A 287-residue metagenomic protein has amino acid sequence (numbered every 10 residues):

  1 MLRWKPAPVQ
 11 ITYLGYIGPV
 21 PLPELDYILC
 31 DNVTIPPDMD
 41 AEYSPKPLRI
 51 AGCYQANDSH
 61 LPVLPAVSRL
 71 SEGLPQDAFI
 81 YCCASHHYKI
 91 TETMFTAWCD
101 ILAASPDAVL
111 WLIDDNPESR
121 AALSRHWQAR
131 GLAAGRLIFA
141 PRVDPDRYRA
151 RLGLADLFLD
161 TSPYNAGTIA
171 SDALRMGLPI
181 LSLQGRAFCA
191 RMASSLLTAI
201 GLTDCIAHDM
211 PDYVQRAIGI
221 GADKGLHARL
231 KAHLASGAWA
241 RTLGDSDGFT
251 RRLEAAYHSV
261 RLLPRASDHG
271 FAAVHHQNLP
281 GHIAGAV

Functional and structural regions predicted by a protein language model:
M1, T96-D100, I169-D172: A short acidic, amphipathic alpha-helical/loop segment
W4-A66: Active-site-proximal region of nucleotide-activated glycan assembly enzymes, centered on histidine/acidic-rich loops
G52-D144, R151-G153: Conserved catalytic-core segment of nucleotide-activated headgroup transferases in glycan assembly
P75, S85-H87, D100, I113-D115 (+2 more regions): C-terminal amphipathic helix plus adjacent low-complexity, charged tail appended to glycosyltransferase catalytic
D146-Y148, I169: Short acidic active-site motifs
G153, L157, T161-S246: Catalytic binding pocket for nucleotide-activated donors in carbohydrate/polymer assembly enzymes
